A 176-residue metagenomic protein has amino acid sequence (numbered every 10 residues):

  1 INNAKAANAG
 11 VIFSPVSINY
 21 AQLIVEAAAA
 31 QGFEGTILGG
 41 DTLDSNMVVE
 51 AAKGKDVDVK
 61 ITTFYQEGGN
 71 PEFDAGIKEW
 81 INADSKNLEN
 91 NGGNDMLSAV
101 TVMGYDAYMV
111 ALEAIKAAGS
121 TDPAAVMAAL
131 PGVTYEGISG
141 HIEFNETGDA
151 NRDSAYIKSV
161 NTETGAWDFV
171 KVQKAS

Functional and structural regions predicted by a protein language model:
I1-G32, P71, A75: Extracellular/periplasmic Venus flytrap/periplasmic-binding protein
K5-A7, A30-G32, A51-K55, S120-D122 (+1 more regions): Extracellular/periplasmic catalytic domains that process cell-envelope and extracellular macromolecules
S17-Y20, M103-A107: Catalytic-loop motifs flanking and including active-site residues across diverse enzymes
A28-Y105, N161, W167-Q173: Extracellular/periplasmic periplasmic-binding protein-like sensory domains
N87-V102, V110-A166: Segments of small-molecule ligand-sensing domains
